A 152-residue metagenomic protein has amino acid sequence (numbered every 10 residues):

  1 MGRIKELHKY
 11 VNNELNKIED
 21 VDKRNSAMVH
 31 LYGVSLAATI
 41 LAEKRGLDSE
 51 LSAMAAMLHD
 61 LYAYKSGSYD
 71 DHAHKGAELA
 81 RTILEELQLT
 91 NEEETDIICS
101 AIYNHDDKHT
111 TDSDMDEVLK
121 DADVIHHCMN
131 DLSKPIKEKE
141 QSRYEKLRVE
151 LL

Functional and structural regions predicted by a protein language model:
M1-E6, E19-L47, L58, T82 (+2 more regions): Divalent metal-dependent phosphate-bond-processing catalytic cores, especially two-metal-ion Mg2+/Mn2+ enzymes that act
I4-N12, S35, H74-R81, C99: An amphipathic alpha-helix signature
L15-N16: Non-catalytic structural connector segments
Y32-S35, T39, S52-A53, D70-A77 (+1 more regions): Hydrophobic alpha-helical segments
S49-G67, H72-G76, I97-D106: His-Asp-centered metal-binding catalytic motifs of divalent-metal-dependent phosphohydrolases/nucleases
G67, L89-T90: Short acidic, glycine/proline-enriched loop segments that cap or flank alpha-helices
E92-D96: All-alpha amphipathic helical-bundle segments outside canonical DNA-binding/catalytic cores that form hydrophobic
